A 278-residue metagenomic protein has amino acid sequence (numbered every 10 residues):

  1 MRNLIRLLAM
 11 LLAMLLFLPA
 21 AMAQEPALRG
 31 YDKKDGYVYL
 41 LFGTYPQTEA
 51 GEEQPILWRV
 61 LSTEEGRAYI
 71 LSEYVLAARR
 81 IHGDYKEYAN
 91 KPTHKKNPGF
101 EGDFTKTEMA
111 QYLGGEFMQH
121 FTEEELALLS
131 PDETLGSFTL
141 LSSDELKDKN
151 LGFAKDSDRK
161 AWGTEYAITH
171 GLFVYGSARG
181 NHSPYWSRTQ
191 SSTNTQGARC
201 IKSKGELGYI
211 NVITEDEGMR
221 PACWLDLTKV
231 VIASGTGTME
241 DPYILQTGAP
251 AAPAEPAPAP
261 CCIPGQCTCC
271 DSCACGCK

Functional and structural regions predicted by a protein language model:
M1-L8: Bacterial N-terminal signal peptides that target proteins for export
L8-M10, E215: A short, structural micro-pattern
L12, L16-F17: Hydrophobic core
A20-M22: Sec/Tat signal peptide C-region and signal peptidase I cleavage site
Q24-A254: Collagenous Gly-X-Y triple-helix signature in extracellular proteins
E206-G208, P256-G265: Short, intrinsically disordered, charge-biased short linear motifs at domain edges
P260-K278: Secreted, short cysteine-rich peptides and small extracellular cysteine-rich domains stabilized by multiple disulfide
